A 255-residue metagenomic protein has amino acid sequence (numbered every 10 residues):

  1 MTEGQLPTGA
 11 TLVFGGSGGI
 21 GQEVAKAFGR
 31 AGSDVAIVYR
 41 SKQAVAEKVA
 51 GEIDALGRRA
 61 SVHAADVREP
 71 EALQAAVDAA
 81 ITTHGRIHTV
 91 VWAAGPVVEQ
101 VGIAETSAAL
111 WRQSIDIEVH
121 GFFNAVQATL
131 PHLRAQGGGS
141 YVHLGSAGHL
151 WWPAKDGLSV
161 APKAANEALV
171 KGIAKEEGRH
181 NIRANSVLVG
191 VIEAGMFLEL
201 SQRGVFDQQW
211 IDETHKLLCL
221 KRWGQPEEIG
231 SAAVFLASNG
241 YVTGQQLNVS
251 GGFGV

Functional and structural regions predicted by a protein language model:
T8-A10, R58-R59, R86-H88, L133-A147 (+2 more regions): Active-site loop of short-chain dehydrogenase/reductase
S17-G18: Conserved glycine-rich cofactor-binding loop
G95-V97, L110, S140-N166, V170-R179 (+1 more regions): Catalytic loop of short-chain dehydrogenase/reductase
V101-I103, S107-I115, T214: Substrate-binding pocket helix/loop in short-chain dehydrogenase/reductase
V126-Q127, K171: A short, exposed helix-loop element centered on a Lys and neighboring polar residues
E167, E177-A194, L198, V242-V249: Conserved Rossmann-fold SDR core element
R222-V249: C-terminal substrate-recognition "lid" of short-chain dehydrogenase/reductases
